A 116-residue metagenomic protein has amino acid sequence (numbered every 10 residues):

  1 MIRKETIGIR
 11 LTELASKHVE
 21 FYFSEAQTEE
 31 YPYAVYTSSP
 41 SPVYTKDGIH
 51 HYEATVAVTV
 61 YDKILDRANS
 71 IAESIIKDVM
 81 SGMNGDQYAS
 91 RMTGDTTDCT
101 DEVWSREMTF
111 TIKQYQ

Functional and structural regions predicted by a protein language model:
M1-G48, D66, E73-K77, G82 (+1 more regions): Small/polar-rich, solvent-exposed N-terminal microdomains that initiate assembly or binding
K46-G48, T59-K63, S81-D86, Q116: Glycine-rich loops and low-complexity Gly/Arg-rich segments that provide flexible linkers or classic glycine-based
H50-D66, W104-Q114: Oligomerization/assembly interface segments of phage tail-like spikes and tubes
K77-Q116: Acidic-leaning, charged glycine-interspersed low-complexity segments
